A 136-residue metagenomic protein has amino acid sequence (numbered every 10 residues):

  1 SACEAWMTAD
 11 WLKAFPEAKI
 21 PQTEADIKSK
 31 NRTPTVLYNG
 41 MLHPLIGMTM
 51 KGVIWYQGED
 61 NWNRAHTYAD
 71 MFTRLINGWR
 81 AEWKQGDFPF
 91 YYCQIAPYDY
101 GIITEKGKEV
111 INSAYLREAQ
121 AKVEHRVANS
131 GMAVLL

Functional and structural regions predicted by a protein language model:
S1-L136: Cell-envelope and extracellular/periplasmic
